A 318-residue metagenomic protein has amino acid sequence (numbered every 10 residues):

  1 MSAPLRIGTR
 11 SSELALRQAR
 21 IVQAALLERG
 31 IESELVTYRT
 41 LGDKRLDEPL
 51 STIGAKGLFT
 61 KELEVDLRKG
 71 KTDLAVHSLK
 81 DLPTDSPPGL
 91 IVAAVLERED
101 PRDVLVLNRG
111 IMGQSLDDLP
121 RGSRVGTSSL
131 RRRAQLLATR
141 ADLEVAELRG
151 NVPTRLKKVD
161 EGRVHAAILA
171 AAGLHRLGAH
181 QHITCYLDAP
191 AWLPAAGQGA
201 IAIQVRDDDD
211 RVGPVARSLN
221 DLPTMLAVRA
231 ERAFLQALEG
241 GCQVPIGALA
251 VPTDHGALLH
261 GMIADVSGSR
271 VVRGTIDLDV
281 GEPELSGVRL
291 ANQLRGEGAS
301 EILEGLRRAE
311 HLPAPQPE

Functional and structural regions predicted by a protein language model:
S2-R39, K44-E48, T52, A138 (+1 more regions): Small-molecule-sensing regulatory modules
R6-G8, A75, A93, G126 (+1 more regions): Short, well-ordered beta-strand segments
D47-L74: Short, structured active-site "lid" loops
K56, D73-H77, H165-A170: Paired acidic/hydrophobic, glycine-rich loop segments that form the ligand-binding mouth/hinge of periplasmic-binding
E62-L63, S115, T154-R155: Short acidic active-site motifs
L79-L82, P88-D142: A conserved helix-loop-strand patch within extracytoplasmic ligand-binding domains of the periplasmic binding
